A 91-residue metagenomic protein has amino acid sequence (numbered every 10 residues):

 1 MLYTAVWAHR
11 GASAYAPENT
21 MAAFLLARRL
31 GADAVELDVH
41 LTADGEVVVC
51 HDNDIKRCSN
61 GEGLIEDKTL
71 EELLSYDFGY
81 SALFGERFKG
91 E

Functional and structural regions predicted by a protein language model:
M1-G11: N-terminal amphipathic alpha-helix/helix-capping segment at the start of soluble metabolic enzymes
T4, H51-E91: Metal-dependent phosphodiesterase/phospholipase catalytic core, i.e., the His/Asp/Glu-rich active-site region
W7, V35-E36, V49: Conserved beta-strand positions in the central sheet of alpha/beta enzyme cores
H9, A27, D38, L73: Conserved, mostly hydrophobic/aromatic
A12, V39-L41, D54-I55: Short, glycine/acidic-enriched loop or turn micro-motifs at the edges of active sites
A16-L26: Short, acidic/polar
